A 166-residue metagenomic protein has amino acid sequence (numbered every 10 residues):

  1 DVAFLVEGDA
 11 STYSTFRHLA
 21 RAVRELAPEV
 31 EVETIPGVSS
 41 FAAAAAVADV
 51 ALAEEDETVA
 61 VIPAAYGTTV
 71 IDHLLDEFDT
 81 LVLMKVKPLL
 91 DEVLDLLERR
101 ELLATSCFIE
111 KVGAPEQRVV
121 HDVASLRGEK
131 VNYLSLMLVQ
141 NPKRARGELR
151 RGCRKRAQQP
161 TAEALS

Functional and structural regions predicted by a protein language model:
D1-T15: Conserved Motif II region of HX4D acyltransferases
V2, L75-S166: A contiguous loop/helix-start segment that scaffolds small-molecule binding in enzyme catalytic cores
V2-A3, E31, A43, E129: N-terminal hydrophobic or amphipathic segments with adjacent small-residue motifs that include Sec signal peptides
F4-V6, V32-G37, E54, L83 (+1 more regions): General beta-strand structural signal in soluble alpha/beta enzymes
V6, A10, E31-V32, T80 (+1 more regions): A general structural-boundary detector
E7, F16-L19, L81, L136-M137: Generic signature of intrinsically disordered, low-complexity segments enriched in small/polar residues
S11-E77, N141-A145: Class I SAM-dependent methyltransferase SAM-binding "motif I" and its flanking Rossmann-like core
